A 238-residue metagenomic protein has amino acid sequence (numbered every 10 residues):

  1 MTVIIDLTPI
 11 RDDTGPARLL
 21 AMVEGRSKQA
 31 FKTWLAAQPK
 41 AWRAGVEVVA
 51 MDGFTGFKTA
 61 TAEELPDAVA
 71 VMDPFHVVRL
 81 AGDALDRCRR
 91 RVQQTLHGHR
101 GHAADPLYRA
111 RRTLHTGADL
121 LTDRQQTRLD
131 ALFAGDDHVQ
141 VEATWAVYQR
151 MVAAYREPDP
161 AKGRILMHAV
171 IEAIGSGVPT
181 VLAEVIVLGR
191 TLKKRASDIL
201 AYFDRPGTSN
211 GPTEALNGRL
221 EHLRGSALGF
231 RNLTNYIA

Functional and structural regions predicted by a protein language model:
M1, P9, D13-P16, K32-T33 (+3 more regions): Acidic/histidine-rich catalytic cores and adjacent linkers of DNA breakage/strand-transfer/modification proteins
I4, E63-V69, L85-R90: Short secondary-structure boundary/capping segments
L7-I10, R26: Generic structural motif
T14-Q29: Glycine-rich phosphate-binding "P-loop"
V71-D73: General beta-strand structural signal in soluble alpha/beta enzymes
V77-G98: Short alpha-helix plus adjacent loop in nuclease-associated cores
